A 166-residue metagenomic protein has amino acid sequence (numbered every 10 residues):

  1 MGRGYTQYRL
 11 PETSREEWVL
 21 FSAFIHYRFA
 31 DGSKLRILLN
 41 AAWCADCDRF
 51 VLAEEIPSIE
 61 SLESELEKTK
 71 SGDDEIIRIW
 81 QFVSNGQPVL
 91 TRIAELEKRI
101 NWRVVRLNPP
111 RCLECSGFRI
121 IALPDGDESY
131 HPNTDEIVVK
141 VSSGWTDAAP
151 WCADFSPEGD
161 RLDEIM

Functional and structural regions predicted by a protein language model:
T6-R99, N108-S143: Short recognition patches in nucleic-acid-associated and regulatory proteins
H131-M166: Glycine-rich, aromatic-bearing surface loops/beta-hairpins
